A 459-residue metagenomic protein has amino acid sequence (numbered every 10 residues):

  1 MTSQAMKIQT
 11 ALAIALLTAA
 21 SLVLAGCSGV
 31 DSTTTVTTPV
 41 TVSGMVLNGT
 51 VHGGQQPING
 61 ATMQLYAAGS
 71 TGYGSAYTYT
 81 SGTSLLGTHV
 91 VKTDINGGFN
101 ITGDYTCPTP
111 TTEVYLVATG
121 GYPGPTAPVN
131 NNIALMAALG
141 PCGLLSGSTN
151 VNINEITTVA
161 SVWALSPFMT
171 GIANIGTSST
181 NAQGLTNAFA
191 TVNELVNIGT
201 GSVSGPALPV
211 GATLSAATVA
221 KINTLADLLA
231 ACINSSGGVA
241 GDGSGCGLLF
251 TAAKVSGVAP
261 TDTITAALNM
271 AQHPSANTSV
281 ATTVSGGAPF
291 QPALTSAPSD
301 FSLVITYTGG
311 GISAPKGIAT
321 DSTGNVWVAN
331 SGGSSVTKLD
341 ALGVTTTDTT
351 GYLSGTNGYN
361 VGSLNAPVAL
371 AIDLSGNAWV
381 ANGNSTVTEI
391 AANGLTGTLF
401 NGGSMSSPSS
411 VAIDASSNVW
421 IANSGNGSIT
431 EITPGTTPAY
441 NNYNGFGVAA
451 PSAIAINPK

Functional and structural regions predicted by a protein language model:
T2-I14: Bacterial N-terminal signal peptides that target proteins for export
T2-S3, L85-G87, K92, A329 (+1 more regions): First exposed extracellular module after export/assembly in secreted or surface-exposed proteins
A13-S21: Hydrophobic helical h-region of N-terminal Sec-dependent signal peptides in bacterial secretory/periplasmic proteins
V23-G26: C-terminal motif of bacterial Sec signal peptides marking the signal peptidase cleavage site
D31-L144: Beta-strand-dominated extracellular/periplasmic modules and repeats in secreted or surface-exposed proteins
Q64-S70, T119, C232-S235, L339 (+2 more regions): Predominantly extracellular/luminal cell-surface or secreted proteins
T106-I305: Mature extracellular/secreted ectodomains of secretory-pathway proteins
T282-K459: Flexible "stalk/tail and boundary" regions
